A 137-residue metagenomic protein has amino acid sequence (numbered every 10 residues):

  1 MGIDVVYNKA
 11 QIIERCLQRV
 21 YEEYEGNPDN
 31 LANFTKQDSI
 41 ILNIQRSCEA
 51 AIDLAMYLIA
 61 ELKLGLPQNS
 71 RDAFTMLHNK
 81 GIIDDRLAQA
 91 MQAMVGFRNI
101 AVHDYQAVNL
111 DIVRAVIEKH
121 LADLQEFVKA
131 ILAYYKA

Functional and structural regions predicted by a protein language model:
M1-A137: Solvent-exposed interaction patches of small proteins and small membrane subunits
